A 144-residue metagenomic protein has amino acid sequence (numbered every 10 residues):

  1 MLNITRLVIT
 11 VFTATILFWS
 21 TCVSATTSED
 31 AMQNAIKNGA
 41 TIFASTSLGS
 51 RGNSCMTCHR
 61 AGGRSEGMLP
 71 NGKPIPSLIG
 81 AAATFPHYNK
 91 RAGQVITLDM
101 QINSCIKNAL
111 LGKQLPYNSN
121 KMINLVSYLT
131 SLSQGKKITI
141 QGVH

Functional and structural regions predicted by a protein language model:
M1-V11: Bacterial N-terminal signal peptides that target proteins for export
L2-N3, T15, T26-S28: Serine/threonine-rich low-complexity intrinsically disordered regions
I9-W19: Bacterial N-terminal signal peptides
W19-A25: Sec/Tat signal peptide C-region and signal peptidase I cleavage site
A25-N34, S45-H144: Electron-transfer interface patches adjacent to heme c in soluble/periplasmic c-type cytochromes and di-/multiheme
